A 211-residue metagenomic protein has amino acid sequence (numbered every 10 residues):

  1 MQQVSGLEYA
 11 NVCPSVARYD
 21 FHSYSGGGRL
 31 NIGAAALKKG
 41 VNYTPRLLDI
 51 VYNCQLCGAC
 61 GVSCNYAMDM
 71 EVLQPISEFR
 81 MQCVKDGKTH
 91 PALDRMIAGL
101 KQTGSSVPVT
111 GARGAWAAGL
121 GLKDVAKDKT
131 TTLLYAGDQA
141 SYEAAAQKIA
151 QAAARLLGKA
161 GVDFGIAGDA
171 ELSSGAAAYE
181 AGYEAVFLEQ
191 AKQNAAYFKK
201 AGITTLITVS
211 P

Functional and structural regions predicted by a protein language model:
M1-C54: Ferredoxin-type iron-sulfur electron-transfer modules and their immediate structural context
N31-T208: Iron-sulfur-cluster electron-transfer modules
